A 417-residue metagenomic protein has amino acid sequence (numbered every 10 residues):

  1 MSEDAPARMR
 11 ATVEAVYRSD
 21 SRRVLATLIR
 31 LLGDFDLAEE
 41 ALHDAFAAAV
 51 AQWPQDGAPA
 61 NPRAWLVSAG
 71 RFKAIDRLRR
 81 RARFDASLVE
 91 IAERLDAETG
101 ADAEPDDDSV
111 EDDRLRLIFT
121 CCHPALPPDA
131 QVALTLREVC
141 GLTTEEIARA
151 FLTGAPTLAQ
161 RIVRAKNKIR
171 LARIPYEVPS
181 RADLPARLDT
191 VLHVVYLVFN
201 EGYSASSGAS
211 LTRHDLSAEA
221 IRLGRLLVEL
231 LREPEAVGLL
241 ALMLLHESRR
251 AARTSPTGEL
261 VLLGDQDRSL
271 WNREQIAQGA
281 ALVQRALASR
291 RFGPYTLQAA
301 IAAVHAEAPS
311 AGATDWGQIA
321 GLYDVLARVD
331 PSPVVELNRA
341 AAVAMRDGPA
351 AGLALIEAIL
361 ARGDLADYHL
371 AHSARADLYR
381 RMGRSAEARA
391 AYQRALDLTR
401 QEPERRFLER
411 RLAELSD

Functional and structural regions predicted by a protein language model:
S2-A26, D36, P185-H193, L197: A short, charge-rich alpha-helical start-of-domain segment used by transcription regulators
P6-A15, L25-D44, Q52-A60, G154-P156 (+1 more regions): Short, charged helix-capping/linker segments at alpha-helix termini
V16, D20, V24, A45 (+4 more regions): Residue-level preference for hydrophobic side chains embedded in well-ordered alpha helices
H43-V50, A60-R80, F84-V89, K166-N167: Σ70-family region 2.3-2.4 aromatic/basic alpha-helix that recognizes the −10 promoter and nucleates DNA melting
R81, V89-D129, T135-E146, T153-D324: Amphipathic helix-loop-helix modules that constitute alpha-helical solenoid scaffolds
L244, A303-E307, V343-A344, Y379 (+1 more regions): Residue at a conserved register position within TPR or TPR-like alpha-solenoid repeats
